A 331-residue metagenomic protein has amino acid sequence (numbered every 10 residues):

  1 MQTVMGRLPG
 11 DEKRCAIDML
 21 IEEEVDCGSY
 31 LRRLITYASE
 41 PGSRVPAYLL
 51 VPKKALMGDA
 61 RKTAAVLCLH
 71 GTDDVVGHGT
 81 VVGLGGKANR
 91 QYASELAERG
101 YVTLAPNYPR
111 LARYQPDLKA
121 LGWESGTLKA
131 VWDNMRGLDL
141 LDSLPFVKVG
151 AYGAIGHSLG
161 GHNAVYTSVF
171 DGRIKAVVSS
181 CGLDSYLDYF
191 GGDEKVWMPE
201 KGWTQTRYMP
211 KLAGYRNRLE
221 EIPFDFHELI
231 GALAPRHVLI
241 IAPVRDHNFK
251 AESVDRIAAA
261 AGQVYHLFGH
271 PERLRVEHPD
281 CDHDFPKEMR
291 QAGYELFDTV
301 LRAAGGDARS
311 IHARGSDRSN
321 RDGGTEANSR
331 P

Functional and structural regions predicted by a protein language model:
D11-R61: N-terminal cap/lid segment of alpha/beta-hydrolase-fold proteins
S39-P41, C68-D74, P243: Glycine-rich His-Gly loop
D59-S143, F190: Cap/lid segment of the alpha/beta-hydrolase catalytic domain
K62-A64, R99-V102, V149-A151, G172-A176 (+1 more regions): Loop/turn elements at helix/coil->beta-strand transitions in domains of secreted/extracellular proteins
R136-K195: Primarily recognizes the serine-hydrolase "nucleophile elbow" in alpha/beta-hydrolase and SGNH/GDSL folds
C181-L229, K250, V254-A258, H266-P271: Mobile cap/lid helix-loop segments that gate and shape the active-site cleft of serine hydrolases
A234-A251, D280: Conserved strand-to-loop "acid loop" that flanks and positions the catalytic carboxylate
A258-G324, P331: C-terminal catalytic histidine-bearing segment of alpha/beta-hydrolase fold enzymes
